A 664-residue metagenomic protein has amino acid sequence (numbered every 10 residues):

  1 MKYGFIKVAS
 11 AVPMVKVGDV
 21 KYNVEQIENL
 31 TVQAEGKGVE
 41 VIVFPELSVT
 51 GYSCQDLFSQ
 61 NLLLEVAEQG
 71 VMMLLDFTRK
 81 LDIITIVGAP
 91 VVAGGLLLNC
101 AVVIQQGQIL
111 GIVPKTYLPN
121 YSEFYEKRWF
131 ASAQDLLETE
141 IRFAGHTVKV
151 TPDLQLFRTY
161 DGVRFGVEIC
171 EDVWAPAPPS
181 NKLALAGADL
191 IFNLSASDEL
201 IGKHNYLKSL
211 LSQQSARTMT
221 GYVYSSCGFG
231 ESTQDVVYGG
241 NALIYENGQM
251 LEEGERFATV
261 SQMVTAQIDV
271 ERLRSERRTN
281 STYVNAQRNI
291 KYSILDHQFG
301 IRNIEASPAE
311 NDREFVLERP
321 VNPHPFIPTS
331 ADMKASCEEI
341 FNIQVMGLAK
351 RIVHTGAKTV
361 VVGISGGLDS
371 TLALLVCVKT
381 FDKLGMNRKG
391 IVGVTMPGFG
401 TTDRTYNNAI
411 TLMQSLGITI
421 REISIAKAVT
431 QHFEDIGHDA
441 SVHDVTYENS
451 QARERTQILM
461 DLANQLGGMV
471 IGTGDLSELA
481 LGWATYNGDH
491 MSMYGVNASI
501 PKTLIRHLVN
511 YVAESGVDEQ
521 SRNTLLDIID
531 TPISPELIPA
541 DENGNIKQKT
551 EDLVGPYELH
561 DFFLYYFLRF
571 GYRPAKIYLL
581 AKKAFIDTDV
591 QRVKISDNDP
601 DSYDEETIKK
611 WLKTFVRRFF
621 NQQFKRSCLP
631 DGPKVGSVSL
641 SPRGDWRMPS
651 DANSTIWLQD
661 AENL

Functional and structural regions predicted by a protein language model:
M1-V361, K379-R388, I420: Enzyme catalytic cores with a strong preference for nitrogen-chemistry domains
K7, G18, D161, T218-T220 (+4 more regions): ATP/NTP-dependent adenylation/nucleotidyl-transfer catalytic domains that generate, transfer, or process NMP-activated
